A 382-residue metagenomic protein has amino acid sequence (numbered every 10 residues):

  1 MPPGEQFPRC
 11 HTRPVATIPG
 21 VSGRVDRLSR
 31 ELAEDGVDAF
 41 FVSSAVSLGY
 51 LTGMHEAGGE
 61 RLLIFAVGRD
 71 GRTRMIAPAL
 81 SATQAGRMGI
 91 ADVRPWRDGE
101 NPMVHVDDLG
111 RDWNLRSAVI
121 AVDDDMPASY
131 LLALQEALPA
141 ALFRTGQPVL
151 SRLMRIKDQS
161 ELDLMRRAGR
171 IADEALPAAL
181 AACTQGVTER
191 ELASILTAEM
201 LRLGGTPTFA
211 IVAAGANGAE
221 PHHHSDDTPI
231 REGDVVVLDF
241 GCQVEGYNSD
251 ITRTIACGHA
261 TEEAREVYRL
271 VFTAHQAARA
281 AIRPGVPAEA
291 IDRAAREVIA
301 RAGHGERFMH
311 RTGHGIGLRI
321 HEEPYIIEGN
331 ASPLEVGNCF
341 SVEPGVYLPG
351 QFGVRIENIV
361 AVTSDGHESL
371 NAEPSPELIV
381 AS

Functional and structural regions predicted by a protein language model:
P2-S382: Active-site neighborhoods and metal-handling regions in enzymes and metal-associated proteins
